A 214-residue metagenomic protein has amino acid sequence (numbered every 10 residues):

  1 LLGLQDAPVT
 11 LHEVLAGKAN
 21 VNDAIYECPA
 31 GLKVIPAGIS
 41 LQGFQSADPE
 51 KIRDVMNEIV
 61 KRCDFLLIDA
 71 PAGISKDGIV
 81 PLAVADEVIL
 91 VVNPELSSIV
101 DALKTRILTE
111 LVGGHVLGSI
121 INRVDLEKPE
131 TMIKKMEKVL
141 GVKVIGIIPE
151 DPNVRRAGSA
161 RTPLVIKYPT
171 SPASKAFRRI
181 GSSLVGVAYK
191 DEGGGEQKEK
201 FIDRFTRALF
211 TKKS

Functional and structural regions predicted by a protein language model:
L1, Q5, G17, N122-R123 (+2 more regions): Change "in soluble alpha/beta enzymes" to "in soluble alpha/beta proteins
L1-K61, G158-A160, I166: P-loop/Walker-type NTP enzyme "switch/lid" segment
A7, N20, S40, I107-E110 (+3 more regions): Non-catalytic alpha-helical coupling and interface elements of nucleotide-dependent molecular machines and regulators
V9-T10, E95, S171: Serine-centered coil/turn micro-motif
P49, T170, G195: Conserved phosphate/pyrophosphate-binding and hydrolysis machinery centered on Walker-type P-loop NTPases, extending
E50-D54, E58-A160: Conserved catalytic-core segment of NTP-binding enzymes
A160-F177: C-terminal boundary of histidine-terminating zinc-finger modules
K175, R179, S183-S214: P-loop NTP-binding site
